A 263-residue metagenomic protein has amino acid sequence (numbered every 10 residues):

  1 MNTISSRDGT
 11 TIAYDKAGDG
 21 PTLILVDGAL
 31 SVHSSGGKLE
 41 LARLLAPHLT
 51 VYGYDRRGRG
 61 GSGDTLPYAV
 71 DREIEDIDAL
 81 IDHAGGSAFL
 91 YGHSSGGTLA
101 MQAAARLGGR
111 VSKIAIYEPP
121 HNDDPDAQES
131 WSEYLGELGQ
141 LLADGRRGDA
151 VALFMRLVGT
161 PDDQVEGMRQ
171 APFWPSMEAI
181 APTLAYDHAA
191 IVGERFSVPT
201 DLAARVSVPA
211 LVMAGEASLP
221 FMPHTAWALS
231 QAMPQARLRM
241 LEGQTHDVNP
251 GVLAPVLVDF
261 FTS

Functional and structural regions predicted by a protein language model:
T3-G63: Conserved HGGG/HGGXW glycine-rich cap/lid loop of the alpha/beta-hydrolase fold
L25-A29, S94, G215: Glycine-rich His-Gly loop
R43, Y52-Y91: Active-site loop/oxyanion-hole signature of alpha/beta-hydrolase fold enzymes
R56-R59, P119, L241-G243: Active-site loop/turn elements of alpha/beta-hydrolase fold enzymes, especially the short glycine-/histidine-rich
S87-P125: Conserved hydrolase catalytic core segment
P119-W174, H188-I191: Helix-rich cap/lid subdomain of alpha/beta-hydrolase
S176-Q231, M240, V248-P250: Conserved serine/cysteine hydrolase catalytic core
Q235-S263: Catalytic active-site module of serine/aspartate enzymes centered on a nucleophile-bearing elbow/loop
